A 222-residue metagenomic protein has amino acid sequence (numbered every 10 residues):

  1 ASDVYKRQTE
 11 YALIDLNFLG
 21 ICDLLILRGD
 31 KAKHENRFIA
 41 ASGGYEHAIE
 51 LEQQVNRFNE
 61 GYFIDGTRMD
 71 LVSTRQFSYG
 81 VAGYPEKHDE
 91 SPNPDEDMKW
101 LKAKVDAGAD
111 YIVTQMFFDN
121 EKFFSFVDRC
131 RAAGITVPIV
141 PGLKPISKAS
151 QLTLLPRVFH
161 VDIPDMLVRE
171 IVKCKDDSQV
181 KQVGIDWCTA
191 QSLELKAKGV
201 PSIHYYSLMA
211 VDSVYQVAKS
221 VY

Functional and structural regions predicted by a protein language model:
A1-Y5: Short, small-residue-biased leader/transition segments that mark boundaries at the very start of proteins
K6-D15, K99, S125-D128, K148-Q151 (+1 more regions): Catalytic cores of alpha/beta
K6-Q53: Flexible, glycine-rich active-site loops centered on histidine and acidic residues that chelate a metal or position
R7-L13, P92-A103, G184-E194: Short, acidic/polar
L16, K104, G108, P141 (+1 more regions): Conserved, mostly hydrophobic/aromatic
L24-I26, Y79-G83, I112-T114, I139-L143 (+1 more regions): Hydrophobic faces of well-ordered beta-strands that scaffold small-molecule active sites in alpha/beta enzyme cores
G29, S42-Q76, G80-E90, D97 (+4 more regions): Active-site pocket-lining/capping segments in soluble small-molecule metabolic enzymes
